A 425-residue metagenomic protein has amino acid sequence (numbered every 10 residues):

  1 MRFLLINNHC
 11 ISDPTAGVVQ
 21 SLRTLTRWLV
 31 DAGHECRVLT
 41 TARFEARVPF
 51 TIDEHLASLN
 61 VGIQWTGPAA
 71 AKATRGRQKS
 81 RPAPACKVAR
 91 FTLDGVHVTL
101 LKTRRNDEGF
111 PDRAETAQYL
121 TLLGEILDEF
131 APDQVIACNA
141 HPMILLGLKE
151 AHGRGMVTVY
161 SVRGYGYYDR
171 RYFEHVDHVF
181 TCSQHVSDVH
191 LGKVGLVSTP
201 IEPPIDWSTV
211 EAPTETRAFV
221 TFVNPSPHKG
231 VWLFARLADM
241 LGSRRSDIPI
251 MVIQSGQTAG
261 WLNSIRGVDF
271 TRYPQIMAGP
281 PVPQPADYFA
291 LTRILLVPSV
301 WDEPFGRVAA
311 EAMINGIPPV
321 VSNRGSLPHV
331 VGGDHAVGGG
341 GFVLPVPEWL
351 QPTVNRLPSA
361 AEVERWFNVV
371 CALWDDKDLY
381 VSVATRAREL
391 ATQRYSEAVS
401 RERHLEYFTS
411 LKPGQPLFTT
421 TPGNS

Functional and structural regions predicted by a protein language model:
M1-R81: N-terminal subdomain of nucleotide-sugar transferases
R171, P281-T292, R307, I314 (+1 more regions): Short acidic alpha-helix that forms the nucleotide-activated donor recognition element in Leloir-type transferases
D177-V210, H228: Donor nucleotide-sugar binding/catalytic pocket of nucleotide-sugar-dependent glycosyltransferases
P213-K229, A235-D239: Conserved donor-binding/catalytic core segment of Leloir-type glycosyltransferases
Q254, L262-P283: Nucleotide-activated donor-binding/catalytic signature segment of Leloir-type glycosyltransferases, i.e., the conserved
A290-P304, I317: Acidic donor-binding loop of glycosyltransferase active sites
P328-C371: Change "using UDP/GDP/dTDP sugars" to "using nucleotide sugars
L357-A361, R365, W374-T409: A charged, aromatic-enriched C-terminal amphipathic alpha-helix characteristic of glycosyltransferases across folds
